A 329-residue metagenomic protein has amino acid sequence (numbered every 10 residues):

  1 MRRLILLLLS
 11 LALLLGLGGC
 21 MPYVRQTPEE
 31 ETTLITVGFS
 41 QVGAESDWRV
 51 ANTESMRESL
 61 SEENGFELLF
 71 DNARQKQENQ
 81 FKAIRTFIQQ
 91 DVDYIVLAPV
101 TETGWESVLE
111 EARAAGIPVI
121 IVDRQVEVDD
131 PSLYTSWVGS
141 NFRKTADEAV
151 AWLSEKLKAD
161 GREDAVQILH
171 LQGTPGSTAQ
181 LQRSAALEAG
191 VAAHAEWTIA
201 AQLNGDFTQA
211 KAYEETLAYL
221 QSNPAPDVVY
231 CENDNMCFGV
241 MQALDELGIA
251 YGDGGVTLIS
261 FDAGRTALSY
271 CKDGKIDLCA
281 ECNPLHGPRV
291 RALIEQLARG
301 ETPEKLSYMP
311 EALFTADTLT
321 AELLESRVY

Functional and structural regions predicted by a protein language model:
M1-T36, S61-E62, E110-I117, V328-Y329: Short, low-complexity disordered leader/linker segments with a strong preference for bacterial N-terminal type II
M21, E29-I35, L171-P175, A179 (+2 more regions): Hinge/cleft segment of the Venus flytrap/periplasmic-binding protein
T36-E63, L69-K82, T86, V92 (+4 more regions): Extracytoplasmic "Venus flytrap"
V37, Q80, W137-V166, K211-Y213 (+2 more regions): Hydrophobic alpha-helical segments within soluble ligand-binding/sensing domains
W48-E62, T145-A149, T178-W197, E215 (+1 more regions): Short, solvent-exposed amphipathic alpha-helices that sit in or adjacent to ligand/effector-binding or catalytic
F70-N72, V128-E155, H170, Q202 (+1 more regions): Short beta-strand elements at the ligand-binding edges of bilobed clamshell
L97-A114, L187, A201, G205-S269: Hydrophobic alpha-helical
S107-K144, Q167, G264-Y270: Flexible loop/hinge segments that line or gate small-molecule binding clefts
